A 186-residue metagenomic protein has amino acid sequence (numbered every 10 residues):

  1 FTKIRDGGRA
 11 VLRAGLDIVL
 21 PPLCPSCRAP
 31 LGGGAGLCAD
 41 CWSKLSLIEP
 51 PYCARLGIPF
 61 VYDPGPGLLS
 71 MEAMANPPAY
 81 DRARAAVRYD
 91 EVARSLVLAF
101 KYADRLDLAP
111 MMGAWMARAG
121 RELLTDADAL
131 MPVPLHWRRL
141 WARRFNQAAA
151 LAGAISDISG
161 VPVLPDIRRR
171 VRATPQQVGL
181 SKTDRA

Functional and structural regions predicted by a protein language model:
F1-A186: Glycine-rich phosphate/pyrophosphate-handling loop used in enzymes and phosphotransfer proteins
